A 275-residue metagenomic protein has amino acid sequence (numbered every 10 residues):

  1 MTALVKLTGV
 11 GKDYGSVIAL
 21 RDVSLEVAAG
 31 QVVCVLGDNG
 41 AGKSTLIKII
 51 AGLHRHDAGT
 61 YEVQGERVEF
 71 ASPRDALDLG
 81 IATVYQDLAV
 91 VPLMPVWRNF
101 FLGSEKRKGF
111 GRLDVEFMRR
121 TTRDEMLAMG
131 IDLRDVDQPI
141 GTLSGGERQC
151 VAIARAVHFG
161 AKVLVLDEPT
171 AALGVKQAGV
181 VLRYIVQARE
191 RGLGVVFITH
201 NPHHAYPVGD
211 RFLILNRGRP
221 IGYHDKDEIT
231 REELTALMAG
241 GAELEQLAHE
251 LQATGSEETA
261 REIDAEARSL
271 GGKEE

Functional and structural regions predicted by a protein language model:
T2-E275: Glycine-rich phosphate-binding loops of nucleotide-dependent enzymes
